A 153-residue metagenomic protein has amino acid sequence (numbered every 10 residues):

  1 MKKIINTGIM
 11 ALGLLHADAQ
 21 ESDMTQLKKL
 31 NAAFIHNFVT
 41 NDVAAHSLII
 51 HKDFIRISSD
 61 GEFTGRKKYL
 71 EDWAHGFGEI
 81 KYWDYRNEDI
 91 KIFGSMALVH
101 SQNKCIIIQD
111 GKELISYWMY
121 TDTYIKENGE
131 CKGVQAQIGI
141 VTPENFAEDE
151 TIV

Functional and structural regions predicted by a protein language model:
K2-I9: Sec-dependent signal peptide recognition, specifically the positively charged N-region followed immediately by
I9-D18: Hydrophobic h-region of N-terminal signal peptides that target proteins for export in Gram-negative bacteria
Q20-L48, D53-V153: A beta-strand edge to alpha-helix "cap/lid" segment located at domain peripheries
